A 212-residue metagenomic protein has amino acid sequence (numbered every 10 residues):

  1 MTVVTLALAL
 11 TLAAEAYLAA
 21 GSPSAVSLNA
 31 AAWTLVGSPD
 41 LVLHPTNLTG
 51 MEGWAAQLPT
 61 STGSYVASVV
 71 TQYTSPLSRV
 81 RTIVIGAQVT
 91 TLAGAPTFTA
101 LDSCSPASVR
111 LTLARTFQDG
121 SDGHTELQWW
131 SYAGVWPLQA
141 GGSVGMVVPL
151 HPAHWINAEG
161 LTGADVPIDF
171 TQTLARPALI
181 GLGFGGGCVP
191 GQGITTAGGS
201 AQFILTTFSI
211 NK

Functional and structural regions predicted by a protein language model:
T2-T11: Bacterial N-terminal signal peptides
E15-D40: Extracellular carbohydrate-recognition regions
S38-V66: Short carbohydrate-recognition loop motifs
A55-Q57, G63-Q72, T82-V84, S108-T112 (+2 more regions): Ordered hydrophobic segments in well-structured contexts
V66-V84, L101-C104, P137-A140, D169-R176: Extracellular/lumenal carbohydrate-interaction signature centered on repeated Trp-anchored short motifs
T82-I85, L150-Q202, F208: Extracellular beta-strand ligand-recognition surfaces/modules
V89-L161, G185: Extracellular ligand-binding interfaces
N211-K212: Short, solvent-exposed mixed-charge patches
